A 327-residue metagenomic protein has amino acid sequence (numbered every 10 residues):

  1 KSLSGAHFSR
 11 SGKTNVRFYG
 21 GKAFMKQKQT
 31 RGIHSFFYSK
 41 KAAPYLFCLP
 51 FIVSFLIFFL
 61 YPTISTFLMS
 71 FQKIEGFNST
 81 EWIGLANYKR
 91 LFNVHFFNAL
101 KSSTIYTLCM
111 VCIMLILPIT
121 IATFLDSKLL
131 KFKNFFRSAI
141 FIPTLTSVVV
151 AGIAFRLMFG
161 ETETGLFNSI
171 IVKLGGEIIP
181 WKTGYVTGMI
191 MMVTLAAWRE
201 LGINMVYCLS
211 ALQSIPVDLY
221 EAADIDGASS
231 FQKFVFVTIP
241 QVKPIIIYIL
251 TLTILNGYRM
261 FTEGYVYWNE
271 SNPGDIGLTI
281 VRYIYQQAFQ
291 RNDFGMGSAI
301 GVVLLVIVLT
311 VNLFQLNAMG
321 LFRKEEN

Functional and structural regions predicted by a protein language model:
K1, F8-F24: Short, Lys/Arg-enriched N-terminal segments with co-localized hydrophobic residues within the first ~10-30 amino acids
K1-S2, S229: Alpha-helix capping and helix-coil boundary motifs
G5, M25-Q27, L313: Intrinsically disordered, low-complexity regions enriched for glutamine and histidine
R17-Y38: Short, Lys/Arg-rich, polar N-terminal cytosolic tail immediately upstream of the first transmembrane signal-anchor
F36, K40-N327: A structural signal for multi-pass alpha-helical bundles of membrane permease subunits that mediate small-molecule
